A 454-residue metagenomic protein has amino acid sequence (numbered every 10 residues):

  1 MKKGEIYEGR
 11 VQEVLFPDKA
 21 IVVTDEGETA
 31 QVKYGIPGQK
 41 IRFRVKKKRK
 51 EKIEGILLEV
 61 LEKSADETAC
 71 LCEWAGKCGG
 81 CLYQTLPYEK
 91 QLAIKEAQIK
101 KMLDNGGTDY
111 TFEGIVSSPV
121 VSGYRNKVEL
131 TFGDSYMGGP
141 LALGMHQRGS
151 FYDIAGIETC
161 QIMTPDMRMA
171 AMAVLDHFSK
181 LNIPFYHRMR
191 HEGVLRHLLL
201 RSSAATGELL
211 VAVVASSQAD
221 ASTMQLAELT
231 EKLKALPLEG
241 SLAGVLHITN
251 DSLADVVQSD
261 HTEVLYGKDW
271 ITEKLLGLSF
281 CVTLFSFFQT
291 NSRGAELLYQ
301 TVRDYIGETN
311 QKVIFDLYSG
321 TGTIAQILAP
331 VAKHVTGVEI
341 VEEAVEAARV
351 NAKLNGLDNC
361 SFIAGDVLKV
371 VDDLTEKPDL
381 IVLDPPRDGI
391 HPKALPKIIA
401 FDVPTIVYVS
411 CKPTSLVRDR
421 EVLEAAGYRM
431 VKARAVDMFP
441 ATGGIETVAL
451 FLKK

Functional and structural regions predicted by a protein language model:
M1-W74, R148, S361, K369: Terminal RNA-binding accessory module
K2-E8, E13-P17, D220-K454: Rossmann-like S-adenosyl-L-methionine
A20-D25, G144-Q147, A212-V214, A348: Short, acidic/hydrophobic/Gly-rich beta-strand patch recurrent on exposed beta strands that often constitutes part
G38, M163, N291: Short, conserved phosphate/pyrophosphate- and ester-handling motifs at nucleotide-, phospho-/glycolipid
L58-A69, G76-F185, A205, A219: Extended interfacial segments that mediate partner engagement and assembly in macromolecular machines
G114-V121, R188-M189, H197, R434-M438: Short, solvent-exposed loop/turn elements at beta->coil junctions and helix N-caps that rim active or binding pockets
E192-A205: Short edge beta-strands and adjacent turn/loop segments
L200, G207-S216, S279-T283: Short, aliphatic-rich beta-strand segments
